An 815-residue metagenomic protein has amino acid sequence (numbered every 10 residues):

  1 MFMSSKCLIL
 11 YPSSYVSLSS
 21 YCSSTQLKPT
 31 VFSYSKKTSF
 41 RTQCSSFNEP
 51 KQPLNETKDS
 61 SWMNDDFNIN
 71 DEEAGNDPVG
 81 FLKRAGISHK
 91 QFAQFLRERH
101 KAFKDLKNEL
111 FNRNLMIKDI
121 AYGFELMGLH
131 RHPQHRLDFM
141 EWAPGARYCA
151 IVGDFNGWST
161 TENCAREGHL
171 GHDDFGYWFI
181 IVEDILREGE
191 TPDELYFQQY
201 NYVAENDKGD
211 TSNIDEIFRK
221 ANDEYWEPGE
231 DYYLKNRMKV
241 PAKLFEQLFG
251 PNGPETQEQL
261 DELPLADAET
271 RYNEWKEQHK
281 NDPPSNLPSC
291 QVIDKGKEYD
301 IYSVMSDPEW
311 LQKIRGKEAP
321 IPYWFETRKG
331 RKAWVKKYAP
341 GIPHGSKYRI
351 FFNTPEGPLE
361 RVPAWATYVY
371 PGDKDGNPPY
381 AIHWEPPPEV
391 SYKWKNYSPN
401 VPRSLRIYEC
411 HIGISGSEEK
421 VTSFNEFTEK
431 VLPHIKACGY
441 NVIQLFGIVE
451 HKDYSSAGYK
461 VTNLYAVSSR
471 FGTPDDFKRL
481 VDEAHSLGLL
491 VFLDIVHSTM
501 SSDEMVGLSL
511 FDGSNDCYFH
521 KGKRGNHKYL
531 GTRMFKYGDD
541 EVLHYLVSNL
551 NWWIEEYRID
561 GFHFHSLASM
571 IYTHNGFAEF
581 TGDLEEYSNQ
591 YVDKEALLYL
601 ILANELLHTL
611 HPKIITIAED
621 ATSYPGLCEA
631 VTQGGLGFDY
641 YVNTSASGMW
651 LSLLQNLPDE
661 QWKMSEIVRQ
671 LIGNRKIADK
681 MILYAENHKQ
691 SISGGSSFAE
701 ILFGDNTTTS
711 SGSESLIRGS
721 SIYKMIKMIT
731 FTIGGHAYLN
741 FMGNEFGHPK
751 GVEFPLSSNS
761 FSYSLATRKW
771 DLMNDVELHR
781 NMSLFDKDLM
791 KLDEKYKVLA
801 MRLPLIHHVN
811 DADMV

Functional and structural regions predicted by a protein language model:
M1-K28: N-terminal chloroplast transit peptides
F47-D138, G145-A146, W158-E262, A268-W275 (+2 more regions): The feature marks proteins involved in alpha-glucan
H135-G145, H807-V815: Carbohydrate-binding surface patches
E141, C410, L445, L464 (+8 more regions): Conserved, mostly hydrophobic/aromatic
Y148-V152: Beta-strand signatures of extracellular beta-sandwich domains
F245-G253, Q259, S285-N286, I314 (+4 more regions): Substrate-binding/active-site clefts of carbohydrate-active enzymes
R558-D560, E579-A766, K791-V815: Conserved alpha/beta catalytic core and glycan-binding cleft of carbohydrate-active enzymes
E777-K795: Catalytic cores of secreted or luminal carbohydrate-active enzymes
